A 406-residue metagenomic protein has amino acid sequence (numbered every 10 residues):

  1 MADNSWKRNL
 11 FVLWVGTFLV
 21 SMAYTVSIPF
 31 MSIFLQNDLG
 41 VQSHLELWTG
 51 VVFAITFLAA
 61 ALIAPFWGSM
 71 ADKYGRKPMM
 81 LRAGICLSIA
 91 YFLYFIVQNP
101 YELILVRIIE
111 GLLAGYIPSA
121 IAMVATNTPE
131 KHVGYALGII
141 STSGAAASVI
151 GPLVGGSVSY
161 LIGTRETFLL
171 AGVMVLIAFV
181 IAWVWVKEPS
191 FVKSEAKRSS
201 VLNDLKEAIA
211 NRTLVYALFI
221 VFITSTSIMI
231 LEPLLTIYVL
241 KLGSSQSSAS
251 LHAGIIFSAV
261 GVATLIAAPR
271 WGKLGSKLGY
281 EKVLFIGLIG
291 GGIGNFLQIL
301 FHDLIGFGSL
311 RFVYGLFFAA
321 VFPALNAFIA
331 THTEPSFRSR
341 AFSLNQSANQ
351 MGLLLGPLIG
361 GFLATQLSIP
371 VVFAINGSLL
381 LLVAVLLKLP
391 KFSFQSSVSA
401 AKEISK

Functional and structural regions predicted by a protein language model:
M1-K7, E188-L218, A401-K406: Juxtamembrane intracellular "pre-TM" segments in multi-pass secondary transporters
F30-E46, L234-L251: Short amphipathic helix-loop junctions that connect adjacent transmembrane helices in Major Facilitator Superfamily/SLC
V51-W67, S258-R270: Central cavity-lining transmembrane alpha-helices of secondary-active solute carriers, predominantly the Major
A61-Q98, G275-L278: Conserved MFS/SLC helix-loop-helix module at the cytosolic interface between two early adjacent transmembrane helices
P78-L93, G172, K282-L297, G377: Structural signature of the two symmetry-related core transmembrane helices
A90, Y101-I109, G294, I305-V313: Paired small-residue
V106-G144, F328: Cytoplasmic helix-loop-helix junction between adjacent transmembrane helices in 12-TM secondary transporters
T167-V184, F373-K388: Symmetry-related core transmembrane helices of the 12-TM Major Facilitator Superfamily/SLC fold
